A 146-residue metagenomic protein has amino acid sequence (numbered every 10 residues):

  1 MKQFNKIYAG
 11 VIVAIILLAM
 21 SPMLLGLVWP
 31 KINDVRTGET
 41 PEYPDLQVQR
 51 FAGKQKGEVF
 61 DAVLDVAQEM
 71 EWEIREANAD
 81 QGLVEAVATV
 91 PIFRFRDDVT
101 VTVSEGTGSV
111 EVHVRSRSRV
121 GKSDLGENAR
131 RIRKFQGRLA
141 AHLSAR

Functional and structural regions predicted by a protein language model:
K2-V11, A19-R146: Ser/Thr-rich, low-complexity intrinsically disordered terminal regions
